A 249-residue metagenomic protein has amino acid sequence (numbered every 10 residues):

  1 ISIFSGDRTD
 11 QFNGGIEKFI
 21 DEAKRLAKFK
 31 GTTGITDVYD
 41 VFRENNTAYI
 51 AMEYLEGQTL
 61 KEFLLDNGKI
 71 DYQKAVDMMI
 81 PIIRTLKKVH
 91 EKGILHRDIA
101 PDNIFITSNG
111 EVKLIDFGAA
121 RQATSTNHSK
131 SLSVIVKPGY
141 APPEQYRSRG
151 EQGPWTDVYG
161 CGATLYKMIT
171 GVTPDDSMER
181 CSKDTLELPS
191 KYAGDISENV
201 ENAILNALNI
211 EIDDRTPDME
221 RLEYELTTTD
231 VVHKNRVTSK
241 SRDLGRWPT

Functional and structural regions predicted by a protein language model:
S2-F29: AlphaC helix of the eukaryotic protein kinase fold
D40-V41: Activation-segment/catalytic-loop signature of the eukaryotic protein kinase fold
N45-T59, F63: Conserved short submotifs of the Hanks-type protein kinase catalytic core that shape the nucleotide-binding pocket
M78-M79: Activation segment signature within eukaryotic-like protein kinase domains
I82-I94: Protein kinase catalytic-loop region centered on the HRD/HxD motif
I106-G110: Activation-loop N-terminal segment of eukaryotic-like protein kinases
G139-V231: C-terminal lobe helix-coil module of Hanks-type protein kinase domains
